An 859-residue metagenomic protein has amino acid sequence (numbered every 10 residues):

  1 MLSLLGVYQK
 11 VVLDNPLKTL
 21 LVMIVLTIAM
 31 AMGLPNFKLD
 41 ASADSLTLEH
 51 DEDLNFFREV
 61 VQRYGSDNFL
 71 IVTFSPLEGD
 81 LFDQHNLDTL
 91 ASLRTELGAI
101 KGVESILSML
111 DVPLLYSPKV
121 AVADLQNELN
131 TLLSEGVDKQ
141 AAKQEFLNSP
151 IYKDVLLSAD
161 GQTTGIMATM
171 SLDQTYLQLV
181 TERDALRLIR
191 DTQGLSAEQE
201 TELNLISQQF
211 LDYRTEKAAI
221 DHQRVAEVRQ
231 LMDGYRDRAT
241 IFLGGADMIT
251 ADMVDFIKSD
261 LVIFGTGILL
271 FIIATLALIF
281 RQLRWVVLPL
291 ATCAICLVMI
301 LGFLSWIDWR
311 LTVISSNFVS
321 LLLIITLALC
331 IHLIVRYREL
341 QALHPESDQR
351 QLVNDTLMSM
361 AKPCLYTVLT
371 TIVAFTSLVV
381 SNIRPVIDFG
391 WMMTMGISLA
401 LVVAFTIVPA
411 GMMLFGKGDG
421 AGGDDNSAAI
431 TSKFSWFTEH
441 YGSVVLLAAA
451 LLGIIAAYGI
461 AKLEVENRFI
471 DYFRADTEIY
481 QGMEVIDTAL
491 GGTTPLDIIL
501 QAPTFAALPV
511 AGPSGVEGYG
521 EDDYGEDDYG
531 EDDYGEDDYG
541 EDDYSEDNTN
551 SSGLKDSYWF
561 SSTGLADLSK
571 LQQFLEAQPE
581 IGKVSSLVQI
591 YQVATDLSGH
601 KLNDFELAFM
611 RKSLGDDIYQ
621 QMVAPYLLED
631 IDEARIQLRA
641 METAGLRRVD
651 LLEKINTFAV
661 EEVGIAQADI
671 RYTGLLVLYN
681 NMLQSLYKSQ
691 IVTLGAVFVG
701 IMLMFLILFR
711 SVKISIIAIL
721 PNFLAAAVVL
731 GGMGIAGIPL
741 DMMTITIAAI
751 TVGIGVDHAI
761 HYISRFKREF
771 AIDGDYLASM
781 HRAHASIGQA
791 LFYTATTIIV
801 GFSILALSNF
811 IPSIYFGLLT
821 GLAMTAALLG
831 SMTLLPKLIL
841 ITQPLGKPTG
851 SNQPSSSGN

Functional and structural regions predicted by a protein language model:
M1-A41, Q199, S207-R468, T643-L646 (+2 more regions): Membrane-embedded transmembrane helical bundles of large multi-pass transporters/channels
M1-I268, L283, D425-I691, G850 (+1 more regions): Feature of extramembrane
